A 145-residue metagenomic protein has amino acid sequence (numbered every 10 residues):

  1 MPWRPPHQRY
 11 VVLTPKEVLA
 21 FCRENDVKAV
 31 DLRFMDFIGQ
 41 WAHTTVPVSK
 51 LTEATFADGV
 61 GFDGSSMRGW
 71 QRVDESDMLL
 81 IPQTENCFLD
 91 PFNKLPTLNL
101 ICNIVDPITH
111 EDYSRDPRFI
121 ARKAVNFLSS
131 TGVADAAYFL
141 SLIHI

Functional and structural regions predicted by a protein language model:
P2-L142: ATP/Mg2+-dependent ligation/transfer catalytic cores
